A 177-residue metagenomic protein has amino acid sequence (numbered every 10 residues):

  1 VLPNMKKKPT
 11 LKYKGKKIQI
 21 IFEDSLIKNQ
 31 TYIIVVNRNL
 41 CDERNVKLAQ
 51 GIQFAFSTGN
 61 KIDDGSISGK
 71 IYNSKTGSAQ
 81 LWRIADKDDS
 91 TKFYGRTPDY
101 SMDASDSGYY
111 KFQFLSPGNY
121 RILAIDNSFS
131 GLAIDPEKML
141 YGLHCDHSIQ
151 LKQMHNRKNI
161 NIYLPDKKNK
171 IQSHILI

Functional and structural regions predicted by a protein language model:
V1-F114, N119-R121, E137-L143, D166 (+1 more regions): Acidic, low-complexity Ser/Thr/Gly/Pro-rich repeat segments typical of extracellular/periplasmic and surface-exposed
Q50, D126-K168: Structured interaction patches on ligand/partner-binding surfaces of diverse proteins
K170-Q172: Short, acidic, small-residue-rich periplasmic hinge/interaction motif at the N-terminus of Gram-negative outer-membrane
